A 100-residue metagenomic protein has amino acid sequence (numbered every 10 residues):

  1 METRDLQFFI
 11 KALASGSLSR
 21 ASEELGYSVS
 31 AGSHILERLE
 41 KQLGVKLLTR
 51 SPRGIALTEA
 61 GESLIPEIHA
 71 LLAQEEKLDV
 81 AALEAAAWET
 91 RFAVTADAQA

Functional and structural regions predicted by a protein language model:
M1-S15, S33, E62-I65, H69: Short alpha-helical elements of helix-turn-helix
K11-G26: Short helix-boundary/capping micro-motifs
S17-L18, L36, R50: Helix-turn-helix DNA-binding elements, focusing on the entry/boundary residues of the two helices that contact DNA
E23-E24, K41, E62: Alpha-helical residues within the helix-turn-helix
S28-A31, I35-R38: Residues within the DNA-recognition helix of helix-turn-helix
E40-L57: A short LG(V/I)-centered, amphipathic sequence patch enriched for acidic residue(s) preceding the LG motif
Q42-L43, L64-A86: Alpha-helical linker/hinge and terminal dimerization helices associated with HTH transcriptional regulators
A82-A100: Interdomain hinge and pocket-entrance segments immediately C-terminal to HTH DNA-binding domains
